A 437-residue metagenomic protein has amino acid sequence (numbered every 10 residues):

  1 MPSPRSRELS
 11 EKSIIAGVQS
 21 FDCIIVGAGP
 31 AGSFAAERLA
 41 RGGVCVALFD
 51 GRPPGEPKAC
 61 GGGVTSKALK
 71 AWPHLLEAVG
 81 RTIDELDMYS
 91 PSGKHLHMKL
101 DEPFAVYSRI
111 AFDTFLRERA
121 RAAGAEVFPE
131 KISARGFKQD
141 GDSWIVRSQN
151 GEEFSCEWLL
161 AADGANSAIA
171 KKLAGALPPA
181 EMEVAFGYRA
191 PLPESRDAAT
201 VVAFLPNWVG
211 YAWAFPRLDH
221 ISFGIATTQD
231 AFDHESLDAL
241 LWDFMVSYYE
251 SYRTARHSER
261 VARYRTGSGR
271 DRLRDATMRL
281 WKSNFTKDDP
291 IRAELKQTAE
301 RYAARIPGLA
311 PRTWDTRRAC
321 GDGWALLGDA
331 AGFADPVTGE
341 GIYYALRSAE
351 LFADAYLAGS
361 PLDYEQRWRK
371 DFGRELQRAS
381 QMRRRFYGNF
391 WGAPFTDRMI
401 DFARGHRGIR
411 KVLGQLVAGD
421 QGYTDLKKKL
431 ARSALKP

Functional and structural regions predicted by a protein language model:
R5-S20, D329: A short, basic/flexible loop-to-alpha-helix module at the beginning of a structural domain
G17-G29: Beta1/beta-strand and adjacent pyrophosphate-binding region of the FAD-binding site in flavoprotein oxidoreductases
G32: N-terminal Rossmann-fold NAD(P) dinucleotide-binding loop
A40-A59: Glycine-rich FAD pyrophosphate-binding loop
G42, R121-T254, F285: Predominantly flavin-linked oxidoreductase catalytic cores and closely associated redox partners
S66-R117: A conserved beta-strand/loop capping segment in the N-terminal third of enzymes that catalyze redox or closely related
A134, E153, A231-A355, L362-D363: FAD/FMN-dependent oxidoreductases across multiple families
D354-P437: C-terminal helical "tail/cap" subdomain of flavin- and related membrane-associated enzymes
